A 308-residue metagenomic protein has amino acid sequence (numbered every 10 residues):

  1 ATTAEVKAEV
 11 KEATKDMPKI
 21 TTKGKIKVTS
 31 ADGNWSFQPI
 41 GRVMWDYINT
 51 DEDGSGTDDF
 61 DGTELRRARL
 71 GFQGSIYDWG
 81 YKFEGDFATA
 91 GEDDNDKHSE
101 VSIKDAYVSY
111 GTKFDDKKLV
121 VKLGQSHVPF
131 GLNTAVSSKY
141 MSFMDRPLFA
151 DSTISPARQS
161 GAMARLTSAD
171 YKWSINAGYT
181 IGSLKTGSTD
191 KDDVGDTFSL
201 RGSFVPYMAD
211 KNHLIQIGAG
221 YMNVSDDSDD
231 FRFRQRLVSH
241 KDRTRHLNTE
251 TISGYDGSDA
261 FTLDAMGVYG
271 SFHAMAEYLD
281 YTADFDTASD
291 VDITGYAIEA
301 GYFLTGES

Functional and structural regions predicted by a protein language model:
A1-K15: Cleavable N-terminal export/targeting peptides
A13-K15, T57-D59, I252: Intrinsically disordered, low-complexity segments enriched in polar/charged residues with Gly/Pro, especially when
P18-K23: Extended acidic, Ser/Thr- and Pro-enriched interaction/regulatory segments
G24-D226, I293-S308: Outer membrane beta-barrel
G54, D192-D292: Surface-exposed beta-loop-beta
